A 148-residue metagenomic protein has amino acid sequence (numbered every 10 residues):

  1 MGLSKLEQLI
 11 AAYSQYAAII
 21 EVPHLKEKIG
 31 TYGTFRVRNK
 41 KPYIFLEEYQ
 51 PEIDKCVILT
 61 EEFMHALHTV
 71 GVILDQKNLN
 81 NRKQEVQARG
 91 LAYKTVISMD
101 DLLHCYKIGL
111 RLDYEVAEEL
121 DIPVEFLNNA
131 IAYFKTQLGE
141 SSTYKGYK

Functional and structural regions predicted by a protein language model:
M1-K148: Active-site hotspot residues in diverse enzymes, especially metal/ion-binding acidic/histidine motifs
